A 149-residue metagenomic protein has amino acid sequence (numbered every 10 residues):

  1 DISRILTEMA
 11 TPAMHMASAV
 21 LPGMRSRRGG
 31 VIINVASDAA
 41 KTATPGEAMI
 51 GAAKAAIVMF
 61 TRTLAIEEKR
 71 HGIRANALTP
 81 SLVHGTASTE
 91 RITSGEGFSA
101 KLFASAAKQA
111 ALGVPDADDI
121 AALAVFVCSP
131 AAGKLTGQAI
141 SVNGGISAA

Functional and structural regions predicted by a protein language model:
D1-M14, G29, I33, I57: Catalytic Tyr-X3-Lys loop
A17, A53, T61: Active-site helix of classical SDR
P22, I66-E67, G133: Alpha-helical segment proximal to the catalytic Tyr-Lys
S37: Residue(s) in the substrate-gating loop at a strand-loop-helix junction that position the organic substrate next
T42, L112, V125, T136-A149: Short C-terminal tail/terminal secondary-structure segment of NAD(P)H-dependent dehydrogenase/reductase domains
K69, R74, L135-G137: Short, small/polar-rich loop/turn modules that mediate ligand/substrate recognition or access, typified
R70, V83-Q109: A glycine/serine/threonine-rich, flexible loop-to-helix segment that serves as the NAD(P) cofactor-binding "lid"
Q109-I120: A conserved structural motif in NAD(P)-dependent oxidoreductases
